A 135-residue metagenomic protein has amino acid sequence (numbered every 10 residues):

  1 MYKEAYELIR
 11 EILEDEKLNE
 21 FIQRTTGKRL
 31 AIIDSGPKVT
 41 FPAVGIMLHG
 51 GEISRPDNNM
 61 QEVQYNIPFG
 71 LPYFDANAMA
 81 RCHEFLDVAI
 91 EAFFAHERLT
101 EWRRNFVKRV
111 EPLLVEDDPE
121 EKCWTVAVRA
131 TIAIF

Functional and structural regions predicted by a protein language model:
M1-D57, H96-T100: Small/polar-rich, solvent-exposed N-terminal microdomains that initiate assembly or binding
L48-E52, G70, E111, T131: Generic short beta-strand segments
P56-D57, L114-E121: Short proline/glycine-enriched turn/loop segments at secondary-structure junctions
N59-A76, K122-F135: Oligomerization/assembly interface segments of phage tail-like spikes and tubes
N59-Q61, P72-F94: Extracellular/virion structural assembly segments
I90, R103-F106: The feature marks short-to-medium sequence segments in extracytoplasmic or secretory-pathway proteins
L99-W102, D118-A127: Amphipathic alpha-helical binding modules
N105-D117: Low-complexity, intrinsically disordered Gly/Pro/Thr-rich segments
